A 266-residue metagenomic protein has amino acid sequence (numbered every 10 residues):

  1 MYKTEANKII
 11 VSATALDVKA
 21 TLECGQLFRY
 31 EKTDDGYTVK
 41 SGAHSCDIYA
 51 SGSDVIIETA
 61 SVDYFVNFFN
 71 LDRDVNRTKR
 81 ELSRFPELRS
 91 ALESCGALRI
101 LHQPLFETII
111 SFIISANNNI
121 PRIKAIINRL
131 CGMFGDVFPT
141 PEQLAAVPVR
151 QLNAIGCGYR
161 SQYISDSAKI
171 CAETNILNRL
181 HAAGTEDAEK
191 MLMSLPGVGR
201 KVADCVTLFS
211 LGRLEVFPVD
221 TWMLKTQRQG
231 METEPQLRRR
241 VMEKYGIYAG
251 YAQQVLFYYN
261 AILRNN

Functional and structural regions predicted by a protein language model:
M1-N266: HhH-family (HhH-GPD) DNA N-glycosylase catalytic core used in base-excision repair
